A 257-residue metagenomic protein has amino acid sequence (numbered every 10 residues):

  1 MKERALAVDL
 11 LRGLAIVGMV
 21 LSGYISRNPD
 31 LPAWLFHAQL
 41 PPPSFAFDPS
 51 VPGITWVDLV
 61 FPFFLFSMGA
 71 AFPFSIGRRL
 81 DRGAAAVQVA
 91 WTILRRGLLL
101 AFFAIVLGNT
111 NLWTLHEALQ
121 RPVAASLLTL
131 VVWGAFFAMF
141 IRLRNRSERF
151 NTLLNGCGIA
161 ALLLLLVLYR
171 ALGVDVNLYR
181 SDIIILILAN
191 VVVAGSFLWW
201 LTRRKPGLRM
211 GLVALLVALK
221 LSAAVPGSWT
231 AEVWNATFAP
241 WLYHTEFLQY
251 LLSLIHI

Functional and structural regions predicted by a protein language model:
M1-I255: Alpha-helical transmembrane segments and their immediate juxtamembrane cytosolic regions
